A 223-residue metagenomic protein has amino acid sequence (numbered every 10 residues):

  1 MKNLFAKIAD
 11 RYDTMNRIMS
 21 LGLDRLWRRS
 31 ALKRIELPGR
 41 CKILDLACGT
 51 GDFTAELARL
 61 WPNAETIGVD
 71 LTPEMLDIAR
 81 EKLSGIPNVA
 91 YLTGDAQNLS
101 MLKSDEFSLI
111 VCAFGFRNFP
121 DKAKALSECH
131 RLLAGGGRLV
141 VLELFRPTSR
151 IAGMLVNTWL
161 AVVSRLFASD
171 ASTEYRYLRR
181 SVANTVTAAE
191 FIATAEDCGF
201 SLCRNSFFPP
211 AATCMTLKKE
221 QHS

Functional and structural regions predicted by a protein language model:
M1-D13: N-terminal, positively charged/glycine-rich alpha-helical extensions of SAM-dependent methyltransferases
G22-C41, E56: Conserved alpha-helix/loop element of class I SAM-dependent methyltransferases that forms part of the SAM/SAH-binding
K42-L99: Class I SAM-dependent methyltransferase SAM/SAH-binding core
Q97-I110: A short acidic, Gly/Pro-enriched loop at the edge of an enzyme's catalytic core that lines a small-molecule cofactor
S108-K122: A short SAM/SAH-binding and catalytic strip from SAM-dependent methyltransferases
A123-G135: A short glycine-rich, Lys/Arg-flanked "PGG" loop and its adjoining helix->strand segment in the class I
L142-D197, R204-N205: C-terminal alpha-helical "lid/dimerization" subdomain adjacent to the S-adenosyl-L-methionine
I192, C198-S223: Core SAM-dependent methyltransferase catalytic element
